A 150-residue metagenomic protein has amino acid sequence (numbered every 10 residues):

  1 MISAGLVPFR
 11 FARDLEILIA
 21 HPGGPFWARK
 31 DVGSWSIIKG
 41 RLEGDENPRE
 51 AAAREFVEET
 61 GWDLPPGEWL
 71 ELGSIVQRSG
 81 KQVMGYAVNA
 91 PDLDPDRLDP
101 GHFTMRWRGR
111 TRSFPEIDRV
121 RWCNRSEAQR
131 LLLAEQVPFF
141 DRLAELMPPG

Functional and structural regions predicted by a protein language model:
M1-I37, Y86: N-terminal strand-loop-strand
A12-L15, G24-F26, E43-G44, S79-G80 (+1 more regions): Short, charged/polar surface micro-motifs in flexible loops or helix N-caps
P25, E58, R130: Active-site micro-motifs of SAM-dependent methyltransferase domains
I37-L72, N124: The catalytic Nudix box helix
G67, K81, P115: Structured loop/turn residues at beta-strand edges in well-structured enzyme cores
S74-G109, R121-C123, L143, M147: Active-site-adjacent beta-strand/loop module that shapes the phosphate/pyrophosphate-binding cleft
R112-D118: Non-DNA-binding regulatory cores of transcription-related proteins, predominantly C-terminal effector-binding
R125-G150: Charged phosphate-binding loop/patch that engages nucleotide di/tri-phosphates or the phosphate backbone of nucleic
